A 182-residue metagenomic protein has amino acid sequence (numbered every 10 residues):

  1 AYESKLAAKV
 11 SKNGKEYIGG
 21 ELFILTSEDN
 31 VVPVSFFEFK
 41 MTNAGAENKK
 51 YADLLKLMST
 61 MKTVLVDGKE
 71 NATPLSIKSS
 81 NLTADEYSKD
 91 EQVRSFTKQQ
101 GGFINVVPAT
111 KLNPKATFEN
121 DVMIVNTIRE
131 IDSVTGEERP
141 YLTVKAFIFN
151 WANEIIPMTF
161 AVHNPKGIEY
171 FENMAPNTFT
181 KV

Functional and structural regions predicted by a protein language model:
A1-G19, F23-V31, P114-E138: Structural detector for short beta-strands of small beta-barrel domains
Y17-K56: Short, contiguous, well-structured surface segments enriched in hydrophobic/aromatic residues
E21-T26, Q99, T143-N150: Short, acidic/hydrophobic/Gly-rich beta-strand patch recurrent on exposed beta strands that often constitutes part
F23-L25, K78-N81, M123, F147: Residue-level recognition of well-ordered beta-strand positions that form the cores of beta-sheet-rich folds across
A44-K78, P165-V182: Short nucleic-acid-contacting surface segments enriched for D/E, G, S/T with interspersed K/R
G45-D53, F103-K145: Long, low-complexity, intrinsically disordered C-terminal regions of large eukaryotic nuclear proteins involved in RNA
G68-A116: OB-fold/S1-family single-stranded nucleic acid-binding modules
E130-V182: Extended serine/threonine-enriched, polar tracts that run as long, contiguous segments within proteins
